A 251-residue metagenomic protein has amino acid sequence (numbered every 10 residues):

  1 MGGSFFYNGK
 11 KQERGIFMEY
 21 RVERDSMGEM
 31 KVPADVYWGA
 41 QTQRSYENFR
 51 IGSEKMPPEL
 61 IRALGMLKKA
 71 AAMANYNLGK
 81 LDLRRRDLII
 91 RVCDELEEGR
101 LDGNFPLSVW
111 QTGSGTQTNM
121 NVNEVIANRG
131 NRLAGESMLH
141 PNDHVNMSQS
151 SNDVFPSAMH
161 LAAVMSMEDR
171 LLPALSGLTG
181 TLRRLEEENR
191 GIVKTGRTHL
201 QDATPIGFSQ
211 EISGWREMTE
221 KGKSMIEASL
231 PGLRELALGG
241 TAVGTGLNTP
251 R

Functional and structural regions predicted by a protein language model:
G2-F17: Short, Lys/Arg-enriched N-terminal segments with co-localized hydrophobic residues within the first ~10-30 amino acids
F17-R251: Conserved, well-structured ligand/cofactor-binding cores
